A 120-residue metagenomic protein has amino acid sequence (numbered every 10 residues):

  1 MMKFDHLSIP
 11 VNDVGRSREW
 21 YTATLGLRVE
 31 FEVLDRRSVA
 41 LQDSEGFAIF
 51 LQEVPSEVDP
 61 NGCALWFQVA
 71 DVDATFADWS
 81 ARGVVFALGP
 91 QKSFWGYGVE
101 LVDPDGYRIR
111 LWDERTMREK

Functional and structural regions predicted by a protein language model:
M1-R18, G46, C63-L65, R115-K120: N-terminal beta-strand motif that seeds the catalytic metal site of vicinal oxygen chelate
F4-N12, V39-Q42, S56-R82, Y97-V102: Vicinal oxygen chelate
G15-R28: Amphipathic alpha-helical segments
R16, V33-S38, F94, M117-E119: Short glycine/proline-centered loop/turn elements that form peptide/ligand docking sites
G26-E32, F86-G89: Short secondary-structure junctions
R28-C63, I109-E114: Conserved short beta-strand elements that form part of the metal-binding/catalytic scaffold of enzyme active sites
F76-A77, A81-K120: Vicinal oxygen chelate
